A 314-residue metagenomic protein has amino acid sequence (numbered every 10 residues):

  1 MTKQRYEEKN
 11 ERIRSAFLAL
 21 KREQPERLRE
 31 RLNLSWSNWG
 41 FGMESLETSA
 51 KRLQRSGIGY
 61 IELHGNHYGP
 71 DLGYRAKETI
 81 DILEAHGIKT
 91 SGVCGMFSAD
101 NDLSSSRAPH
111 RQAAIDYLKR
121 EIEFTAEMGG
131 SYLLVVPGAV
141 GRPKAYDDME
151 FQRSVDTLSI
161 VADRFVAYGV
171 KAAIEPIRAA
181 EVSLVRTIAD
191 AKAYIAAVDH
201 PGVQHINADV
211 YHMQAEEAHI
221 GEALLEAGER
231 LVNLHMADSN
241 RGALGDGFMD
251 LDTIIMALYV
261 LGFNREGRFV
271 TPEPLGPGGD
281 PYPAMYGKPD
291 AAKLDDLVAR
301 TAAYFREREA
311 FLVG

Functional and structural regions predicted by a protein language model:
M1-S35, M43-G57, V185, A189-H205 (+1 more regions): Histidine-acidic metal/acid-base catalytic patches
G40-G42, G65-H67, M96-A99, P137-G141 (+4 more regions): Active-site-proximal loop/turn and secondary-structure-junction residues that shape catalytic pockets, frequently
A50-P70: Basic, amphipathic N-terminal segments that precede the first structured/catalytic domain
L53, L83, E121, T125 (+3 more regions): Generic structural signal for hydrophobic
Y60, H64, A173-I174, I206-V210 (+1 more regions): Generic enzyme active-site microenvironment
L63-Q152, N264-P281: Structural motif corresponding to the early beta-alpha repeats
D71-E78, S106-Y117, A145-D156, V182-D190 (+2 more regions): Alpha-helix N-cap and loop-to-helix initiation/capping positions
T79-F97, R153-Y168, K192-V198, M256-V260: Alpha-helix-loop-beta-strand connector modules within alpha/beta enzyme cores
